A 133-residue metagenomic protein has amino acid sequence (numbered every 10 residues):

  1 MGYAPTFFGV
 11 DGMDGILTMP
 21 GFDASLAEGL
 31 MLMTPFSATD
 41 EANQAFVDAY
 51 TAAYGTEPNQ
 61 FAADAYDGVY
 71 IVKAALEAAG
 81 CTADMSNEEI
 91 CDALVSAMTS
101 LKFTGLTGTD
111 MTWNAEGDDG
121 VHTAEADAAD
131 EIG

Functional and structural regions predicted by a protein language model:
M1-G133: Extracytosolic ligand-binding ectodomains
